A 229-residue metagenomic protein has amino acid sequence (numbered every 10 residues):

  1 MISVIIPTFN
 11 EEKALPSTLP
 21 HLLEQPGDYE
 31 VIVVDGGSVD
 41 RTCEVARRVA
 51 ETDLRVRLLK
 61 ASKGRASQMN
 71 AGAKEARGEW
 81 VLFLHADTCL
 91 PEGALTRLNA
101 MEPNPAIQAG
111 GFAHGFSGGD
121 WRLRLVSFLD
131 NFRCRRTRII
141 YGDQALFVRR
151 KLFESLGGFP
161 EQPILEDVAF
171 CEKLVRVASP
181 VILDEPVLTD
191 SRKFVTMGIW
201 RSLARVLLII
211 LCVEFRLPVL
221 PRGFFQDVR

Functional and structural regions predicted by a protein language model:
M1-S3, E30, A169: Cell-envelope/extracellular polymer assembly enzymes that use nucleotide-activated donors
P20-Y29: Short, acidic, metal-binding catalytic loop of nucleotide-sugar glycosyltransferases
H21, D35-E44, T88: A conserved acidic beta->alpha catalytic loop
Y29, C43-R77: Conserved donor nucleotide-binding strand/loop of the catalytic core
R41, A86-A100, E172: Acidic donor-binding/catalytic loop of UDP-sugar-dependent glycosyltransferases, especially processive GT2
V81: Short aromatic/hydrophobic "clamp" motif used to bind/position activated sugar donors
G93-R122: Conserved donor NDP-sugar-binding/catalytic core segment of glycosyltransferases
E172-R229: Hydrophobic helical membrane-anchoring modules
